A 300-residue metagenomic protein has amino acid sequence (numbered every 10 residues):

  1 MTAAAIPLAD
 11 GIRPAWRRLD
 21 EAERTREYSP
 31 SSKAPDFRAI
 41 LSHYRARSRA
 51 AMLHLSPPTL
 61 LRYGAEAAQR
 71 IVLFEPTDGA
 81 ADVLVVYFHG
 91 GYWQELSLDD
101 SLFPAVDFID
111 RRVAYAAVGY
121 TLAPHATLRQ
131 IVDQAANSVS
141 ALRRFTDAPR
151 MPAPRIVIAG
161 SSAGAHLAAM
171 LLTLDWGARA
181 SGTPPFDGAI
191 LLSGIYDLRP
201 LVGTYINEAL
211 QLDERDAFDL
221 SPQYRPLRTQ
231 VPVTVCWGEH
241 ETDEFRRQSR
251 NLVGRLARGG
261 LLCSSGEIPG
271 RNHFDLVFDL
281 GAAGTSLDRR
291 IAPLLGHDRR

Functional and structural regions predicted by a protein language model:
E27-G79: N-terminal cap/lid segment of alpha/beta-hydrolase-fold proteins
A81-G91: Short beta-strand element of the alpha/beta-hydrolase
L84, I109-T121: A fold-wide structural signal in alpha/beta-hydrolase
F88, L192, I268-R271: Alpha/beta-hydrolase
L96-P104, A116-R155, G281-A282: Catalytic nucleophile-loop/oxyanion-hole region of alpha/beta-hydrolase and closely related hydrolase-like folds
S140-T204: Primarily recognizes the serine-hydrolase "nucleophile elbow" in alpha/beta-hydrolase and SGNH/GDSL folds
G182-T183, G188, G194-V202, E214-R250: The feature captures the conserved acid-bearing segment of alpha/beta-hydrolase catalytic domains
R246, R250-V253, A257-R300: C-terminal catalytic histidine-bearing segment of alpha/beta-hydrolase fold enzymes
